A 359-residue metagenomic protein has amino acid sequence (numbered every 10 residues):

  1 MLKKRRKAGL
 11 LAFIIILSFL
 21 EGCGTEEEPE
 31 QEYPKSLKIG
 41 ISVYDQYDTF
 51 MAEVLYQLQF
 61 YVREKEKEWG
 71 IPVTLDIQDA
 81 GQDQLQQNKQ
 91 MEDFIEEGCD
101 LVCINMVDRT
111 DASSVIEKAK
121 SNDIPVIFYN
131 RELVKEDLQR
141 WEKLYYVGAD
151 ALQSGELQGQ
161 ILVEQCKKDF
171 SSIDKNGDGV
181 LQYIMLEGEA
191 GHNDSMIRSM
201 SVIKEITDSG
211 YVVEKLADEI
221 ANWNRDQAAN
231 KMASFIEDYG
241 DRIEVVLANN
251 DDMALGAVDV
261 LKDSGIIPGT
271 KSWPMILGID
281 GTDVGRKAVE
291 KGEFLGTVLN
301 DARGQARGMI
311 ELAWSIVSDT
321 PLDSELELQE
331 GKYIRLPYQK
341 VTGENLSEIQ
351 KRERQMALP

Functional and structural regions predicted by a protein language model:
F19-G22: C-terminal motif of bacterial Sec signal peptides marking the signal peptidase cleavage site
G24, K35, G179-A190, G304-P359: Hinge/cleft segment of the Venus flytrap/periplasmic-binding protein
E32-Y33, Q87, Y146-D178, A228-A229 (+2 more regions): Hydrophobic alpha-helical segments within soluble ligand-binding/sensing domains
K38-Y61, K65, W69, D76-N88 (+5 more regions): Extracytoplasmic "Venus flytrap"
I41, G98-M106, P125-Y129, M185 (+3 more regions): Periplasmic-binding protein-like
G81-K135, L144-A149, D251-L255: Beta-alpha junction/loop-to-helix N-cap segments that form part of ligand/metal-binding clefts
I104-S121, V202, L216-K287: Hydrophobic alpha-helical
V115-Q153, S172-G179, T282-E290, F294-L295: Flexible loop/hinge segments that line or gate small-molecule binding clefts
